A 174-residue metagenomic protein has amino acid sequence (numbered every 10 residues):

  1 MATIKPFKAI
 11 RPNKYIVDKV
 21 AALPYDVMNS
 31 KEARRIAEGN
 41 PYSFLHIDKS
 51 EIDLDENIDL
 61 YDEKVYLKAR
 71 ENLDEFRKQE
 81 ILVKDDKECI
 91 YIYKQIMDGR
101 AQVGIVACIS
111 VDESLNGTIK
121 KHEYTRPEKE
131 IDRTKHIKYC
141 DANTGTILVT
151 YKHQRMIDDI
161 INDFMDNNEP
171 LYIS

Functional and structural regions predicted by a protein language model:
M1-S174: A cross-family signal for N-terminal binding/gating loops and helix N-caps that shape access to the active site
